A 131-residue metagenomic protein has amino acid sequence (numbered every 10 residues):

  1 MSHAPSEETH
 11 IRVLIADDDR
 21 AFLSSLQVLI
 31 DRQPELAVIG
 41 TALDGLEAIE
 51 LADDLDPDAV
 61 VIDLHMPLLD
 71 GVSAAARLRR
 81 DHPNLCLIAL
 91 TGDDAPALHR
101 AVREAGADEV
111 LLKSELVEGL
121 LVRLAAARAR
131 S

Functional and structural regions predicted by a protein language model:
M1-R12, E118-S131: Non-catalytic signal-transmission and effector/linker regions of two-component phosphorelay proteins
T9-I30: Conserved acidic segment of CheY-like receiver
D44-E47, L69-S73: Acidic catalytic/metal-coordinating carboxylates
E50, V72-N84: Short amphipathic alpha-helix used as the core "switch/output" element in two-component signaling
L55-V61: Active-site beta3 strand of CheY-like receiver
M66: Receiver (REC) domain active-site loop signature in two-component systems and cognate sites in sensor histidine kinases
S73, D94-E115, G119-V122: Alpha4 helix (beta4-alpha4-beta5 surface) of REC/receiver domains from two-component response regulators
